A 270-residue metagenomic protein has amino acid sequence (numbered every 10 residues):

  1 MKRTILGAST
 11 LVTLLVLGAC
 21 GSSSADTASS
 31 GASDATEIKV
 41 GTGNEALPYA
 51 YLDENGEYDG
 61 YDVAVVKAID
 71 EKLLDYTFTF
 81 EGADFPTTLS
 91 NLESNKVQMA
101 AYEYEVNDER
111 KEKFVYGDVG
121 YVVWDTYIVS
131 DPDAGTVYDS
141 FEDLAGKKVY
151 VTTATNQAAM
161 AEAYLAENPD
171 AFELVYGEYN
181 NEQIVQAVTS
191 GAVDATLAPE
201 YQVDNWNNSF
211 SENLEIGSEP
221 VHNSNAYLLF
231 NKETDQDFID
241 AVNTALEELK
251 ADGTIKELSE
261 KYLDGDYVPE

Functional and structural regions predicted by a protein language model:
L15-A19: C-terminal motif of bacterial Sec signal peptides marking the signal peptidase cleavage site
G21, V63-A64, A68-L73, G135 (+4 more regions): Extended ligand-binding regions for polar small-molecule ligands
S22-A25, Y76-T79, N156-Y176, E215-G217 (+1 more regions): Ligand-binding clefts/hinges and TM-proximal coupling segments of bilobed small-molecule sensing domains
S30-E103: Extracytoplasmic small-molecule ligand-binding "clamshell" domains of the periplasmic binding protein/Venus flytrap
G43-N44, V122-S130, E200, N208-E247 (+1 more regions): Periplasmic-binding protein-like
E45-L47, Y58-K72, Y127-N181, E200-Q202: Bilobed "Venus flytrap"/periplasmic-binding protein-like clamshell domains and structurally analogous long
T79-D143, E215: Acidic, polar ligand-binding/catalytic clefts
T87, Y102-E112, M160-A163, A187-N223: A ligand-binding cleft/hinge motif common to bilobed small-molecule-binding domains
